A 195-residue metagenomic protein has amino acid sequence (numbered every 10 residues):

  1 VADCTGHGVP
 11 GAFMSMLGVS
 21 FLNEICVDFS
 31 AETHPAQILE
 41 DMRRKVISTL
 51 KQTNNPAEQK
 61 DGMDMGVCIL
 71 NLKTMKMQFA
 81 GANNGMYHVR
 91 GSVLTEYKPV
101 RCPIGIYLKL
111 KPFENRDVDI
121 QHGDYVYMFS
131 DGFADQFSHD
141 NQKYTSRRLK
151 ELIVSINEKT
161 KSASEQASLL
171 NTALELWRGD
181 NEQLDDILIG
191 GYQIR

Functional and structural regions predicted by a protein language model:
V1-T5, V9-S15, V19-R195: Conserved subregion of the PPM/PP2C metallophosphatase catalytic domain
